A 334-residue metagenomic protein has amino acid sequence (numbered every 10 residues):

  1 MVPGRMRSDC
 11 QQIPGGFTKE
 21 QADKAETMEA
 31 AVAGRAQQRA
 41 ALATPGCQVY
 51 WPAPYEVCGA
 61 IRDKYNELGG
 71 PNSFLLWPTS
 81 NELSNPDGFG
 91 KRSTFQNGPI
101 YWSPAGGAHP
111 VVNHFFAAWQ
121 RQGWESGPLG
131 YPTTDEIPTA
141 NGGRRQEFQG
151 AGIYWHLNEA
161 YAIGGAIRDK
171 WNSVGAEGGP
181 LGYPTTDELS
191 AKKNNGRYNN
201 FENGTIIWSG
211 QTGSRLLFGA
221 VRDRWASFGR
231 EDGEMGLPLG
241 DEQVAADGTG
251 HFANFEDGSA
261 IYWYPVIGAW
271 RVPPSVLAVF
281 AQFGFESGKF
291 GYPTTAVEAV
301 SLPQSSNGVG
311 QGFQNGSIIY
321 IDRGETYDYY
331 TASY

Functional and structural regions predicted by a protein language model:
M1-Y334: Extended, compositionally biased repeat/scaffold regions that form elongated interaction surfaces
